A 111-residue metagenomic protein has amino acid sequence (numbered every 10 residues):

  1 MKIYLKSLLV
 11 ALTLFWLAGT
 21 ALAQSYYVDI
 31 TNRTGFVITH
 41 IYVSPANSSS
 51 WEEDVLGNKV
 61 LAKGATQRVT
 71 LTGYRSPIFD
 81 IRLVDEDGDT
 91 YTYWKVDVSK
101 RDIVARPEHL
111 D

Functional and structural regions predicted by a protein language model:
M1-L8: Bacterial N-terminal signal peptides that target proteins for export
V10-A11, A21: Cleavable N-terminal signal peptides
L17-A23: Sec/Tat signal peptide C-region and signal peptidase I cleavage site
D29-G35: Asparagine-centered strand-capping/turn motif at beta-strand->loop junctions
F36-H40, Y91: Short acidic/proline- and small/hydrophobic-mixed sequence motifs that coincide with surface turns and coil-to-beta
S49-S76: Intrinsically disordered, low-complexity Pro/Gly/Ser/Thr-rich segments with frequent PxxP/GP/PP motifs and embedded
S76-E86: A short, solvent-exposed beta-strand micro-motif common in secreted/extracellular proteins
T90-D111: Extracellular beta-sheet/turn segments enriched in Thr/Pro/Gly and aliphatic residues
